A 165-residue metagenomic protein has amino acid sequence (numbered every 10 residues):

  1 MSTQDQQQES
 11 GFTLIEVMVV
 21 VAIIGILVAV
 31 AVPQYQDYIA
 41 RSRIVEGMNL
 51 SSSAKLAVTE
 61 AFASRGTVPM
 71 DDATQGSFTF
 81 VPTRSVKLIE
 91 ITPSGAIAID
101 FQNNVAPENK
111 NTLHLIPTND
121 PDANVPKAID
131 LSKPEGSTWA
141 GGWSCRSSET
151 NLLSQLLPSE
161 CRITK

Functional and structural regions predicted by a protein language model:
M1-L14: N-terminal leader/signal peptides at the extreme start of proteins
F12, V30, S42: Short beta-to-alpha loop/turn elements within the nucleotide-binding domains of ABC transporters
L14-V17, I89: Alpha-helical transmembrane segments
M18-Q34: Alpha-helical hydrophobic helix detector
A40-P69: Membrane-proximal N-terminal amphipathic helix
A63-K165: Periplasmic/extracellular, small/polar-rich flexible segments of pilin-like filament-forming proteins
